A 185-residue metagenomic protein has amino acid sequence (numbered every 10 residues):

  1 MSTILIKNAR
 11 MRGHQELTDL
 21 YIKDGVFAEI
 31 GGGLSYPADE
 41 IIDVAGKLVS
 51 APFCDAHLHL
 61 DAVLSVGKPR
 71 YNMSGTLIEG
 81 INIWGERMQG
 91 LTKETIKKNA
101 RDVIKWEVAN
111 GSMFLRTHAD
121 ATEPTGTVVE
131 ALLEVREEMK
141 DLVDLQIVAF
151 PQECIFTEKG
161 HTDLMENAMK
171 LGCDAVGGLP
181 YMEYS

Functional and structural regions predicted by a protein language model:
M1-A51: Histidine-rich, glycine-flanked metal-binding segment
M1-S2, A38-D39, A45, N110-M113 (+2 more regions): Short coil/turn connectors at secondary-structure junctions
G46, H57, G111, L132 (+1 more regions): Conserved, mostly hydrophobic/aromatic
K47-P69: Di-metal (Zn2+ and/or Mg2+/Mn2+) metal-binding site signature of metallo-dependent hydrolases with the MBL/beta-CASP
A51, N82-G126: Hydrophobic alpha-helical hairpins/lids featuring a short glycine-rich hinge
L64-I96, G172-A175: Active-site gating loops and adjacent loop-to-helix segments of metal-dependent hydrolytic enzymes
G90, T117-S185: Metal-coordinating catalytic core of metallo-dependent amide/deamination hydrolases
